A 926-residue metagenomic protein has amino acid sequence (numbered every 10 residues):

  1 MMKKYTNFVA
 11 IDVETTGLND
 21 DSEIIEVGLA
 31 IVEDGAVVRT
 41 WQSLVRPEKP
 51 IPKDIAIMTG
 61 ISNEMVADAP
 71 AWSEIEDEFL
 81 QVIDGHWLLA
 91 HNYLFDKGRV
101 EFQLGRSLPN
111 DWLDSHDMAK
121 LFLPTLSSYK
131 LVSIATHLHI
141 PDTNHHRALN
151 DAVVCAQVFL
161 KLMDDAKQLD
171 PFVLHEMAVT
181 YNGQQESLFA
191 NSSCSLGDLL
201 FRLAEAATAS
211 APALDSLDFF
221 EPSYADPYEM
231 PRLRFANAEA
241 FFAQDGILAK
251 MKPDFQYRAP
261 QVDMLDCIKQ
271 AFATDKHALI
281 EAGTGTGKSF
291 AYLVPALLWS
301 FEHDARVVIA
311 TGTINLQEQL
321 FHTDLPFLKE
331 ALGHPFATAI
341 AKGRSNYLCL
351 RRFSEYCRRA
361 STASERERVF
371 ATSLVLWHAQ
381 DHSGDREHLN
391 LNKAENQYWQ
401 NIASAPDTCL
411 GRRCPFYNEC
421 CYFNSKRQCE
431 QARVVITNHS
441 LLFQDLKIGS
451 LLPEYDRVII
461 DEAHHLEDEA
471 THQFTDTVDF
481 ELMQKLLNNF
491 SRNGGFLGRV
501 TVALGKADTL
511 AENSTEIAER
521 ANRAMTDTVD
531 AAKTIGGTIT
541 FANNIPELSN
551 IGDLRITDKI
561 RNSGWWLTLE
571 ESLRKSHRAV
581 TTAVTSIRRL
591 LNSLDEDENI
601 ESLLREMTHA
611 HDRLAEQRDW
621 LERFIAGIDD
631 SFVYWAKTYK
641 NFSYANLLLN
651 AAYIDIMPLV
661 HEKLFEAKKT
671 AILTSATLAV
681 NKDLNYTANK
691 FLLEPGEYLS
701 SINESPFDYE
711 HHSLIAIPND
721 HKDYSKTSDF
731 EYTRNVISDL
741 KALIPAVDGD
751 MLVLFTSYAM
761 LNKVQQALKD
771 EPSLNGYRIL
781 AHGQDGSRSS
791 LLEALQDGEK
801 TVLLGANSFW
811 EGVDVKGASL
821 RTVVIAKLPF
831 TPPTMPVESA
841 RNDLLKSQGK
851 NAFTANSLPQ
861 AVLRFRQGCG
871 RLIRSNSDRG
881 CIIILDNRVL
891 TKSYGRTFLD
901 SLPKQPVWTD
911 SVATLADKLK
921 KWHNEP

Functional and structural regions predicted by a protein language model:
M2-K3, L160-A240: Acidic two-metal-ion nuclease catalytic site recognized across multiple nuclease folds, prominently DnaQ/RNase D-T
M2-W112, P124-H146: Conserved non-catalytic scaffold segment of RNase H-like nuclease domains
W87-L104, P124-L126, K130-L196: Acidic, Mg2+-coordinating catalytic module of metal-dependent nucleases/exonucleases that use a two-metal-ion mechanism
F219-A225, F235-G246, D304-R433, G495 (+5 more regions): A substrate-engagement module of RecA-like helicase motors
R232-L279: Conserved pre-motif I regulatory segment
Y292, L298, E318, P326 (+4 more regions): Signature of the SF2 helicase/ATPase Hel1-core->accessory helical subdomain module
Q400-R433, H439, L446-G449, H577-H721 (+6 more regions): A contiguous, basic/glycine-rich beta-loop/short-helix subdomain that forms a polymer-engagement track
P718-E731, G783-L890: Conserved RecA-like P-loop NTPase helicase motor core
